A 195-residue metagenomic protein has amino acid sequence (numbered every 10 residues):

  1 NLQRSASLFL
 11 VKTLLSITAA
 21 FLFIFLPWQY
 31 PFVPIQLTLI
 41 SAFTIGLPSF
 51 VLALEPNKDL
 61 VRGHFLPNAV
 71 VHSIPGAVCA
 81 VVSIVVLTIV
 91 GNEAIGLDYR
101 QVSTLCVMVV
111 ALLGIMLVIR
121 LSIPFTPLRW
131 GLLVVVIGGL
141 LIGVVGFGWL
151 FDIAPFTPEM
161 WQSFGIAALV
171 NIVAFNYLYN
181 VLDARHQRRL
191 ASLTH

Functional and structural regions predicted by a protein language model:
N1-R129, I137-G148: Membrane-embedded transport module
P34-L37, D152-I166: Loop-to-transmembrane alpha-helix initiation sites
E55, E93, E159-Q162, D183: Glutamate identity and glutamate-enriched acidic tracts
A111, W161-N180: Alpha-helical membrane-embedded segments
F175-T194: Membrane-interface capping segments at transmembrane-helix boundaries
